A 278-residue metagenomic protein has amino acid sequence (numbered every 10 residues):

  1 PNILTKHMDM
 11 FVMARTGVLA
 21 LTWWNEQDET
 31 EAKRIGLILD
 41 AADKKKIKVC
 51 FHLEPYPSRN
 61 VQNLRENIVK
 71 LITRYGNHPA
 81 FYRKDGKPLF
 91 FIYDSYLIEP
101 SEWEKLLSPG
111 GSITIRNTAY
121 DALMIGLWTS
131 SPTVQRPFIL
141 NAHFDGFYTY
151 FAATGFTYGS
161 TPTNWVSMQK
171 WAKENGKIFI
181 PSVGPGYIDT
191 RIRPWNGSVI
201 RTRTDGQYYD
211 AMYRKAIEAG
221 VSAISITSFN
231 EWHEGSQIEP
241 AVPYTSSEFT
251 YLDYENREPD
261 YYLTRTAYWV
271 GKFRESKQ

Functional and structural regions predicted by a protein language model:
P1-Q278: Glycan-processing catalytic domains of CAZymes
